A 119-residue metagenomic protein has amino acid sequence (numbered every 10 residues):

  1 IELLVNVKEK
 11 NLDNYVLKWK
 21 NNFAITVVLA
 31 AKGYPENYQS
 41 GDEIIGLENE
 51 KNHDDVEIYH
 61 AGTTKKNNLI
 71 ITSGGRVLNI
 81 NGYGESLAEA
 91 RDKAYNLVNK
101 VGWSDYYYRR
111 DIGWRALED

Functional and structural regions predicted by a protein language model:
I1-D55, K66: Active-site "cap" helix and flanking loop/linker of ATP-utilizing ligase/carboxylase catalytic domains
V28-A30, A61, Y83: Generic beta-strand/beta-sheet core signal
T63-N67, I71-D119: Generic C-terminus detector
